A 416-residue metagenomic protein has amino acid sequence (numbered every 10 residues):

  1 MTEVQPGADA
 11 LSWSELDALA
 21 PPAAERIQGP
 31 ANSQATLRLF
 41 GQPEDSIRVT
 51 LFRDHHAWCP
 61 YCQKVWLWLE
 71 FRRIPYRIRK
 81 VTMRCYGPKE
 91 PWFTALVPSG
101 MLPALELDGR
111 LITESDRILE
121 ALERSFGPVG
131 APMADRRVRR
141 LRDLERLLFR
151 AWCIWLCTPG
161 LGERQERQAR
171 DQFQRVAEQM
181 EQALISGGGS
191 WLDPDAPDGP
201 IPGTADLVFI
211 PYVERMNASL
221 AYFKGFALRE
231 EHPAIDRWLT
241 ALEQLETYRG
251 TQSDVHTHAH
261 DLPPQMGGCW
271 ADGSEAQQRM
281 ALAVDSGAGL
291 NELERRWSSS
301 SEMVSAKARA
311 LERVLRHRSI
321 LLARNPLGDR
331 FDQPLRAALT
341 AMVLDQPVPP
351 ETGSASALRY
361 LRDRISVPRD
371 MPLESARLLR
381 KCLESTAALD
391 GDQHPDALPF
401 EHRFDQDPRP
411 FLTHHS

Functional and structural regions predicted by a protein language model:
M1-P197, A276-S416: GST-like domain detector, emphasizing the conserved glutathione-binding G-site in the N-terminal thioredoxin-like
G87, S99, L228-D236: Short, conserved loop/turn and helix-capping segments at secondary-structure boundaries that abut family-defining
S125-P128, S219, L245: Phosphate/oxyanion-binding loops and surfaces in catalytic or ligand/nucleic-acid-binding neighborhoods
V138-L147, P200-G203, T257-W270: Amphipathic alpha-helical surface "interface" segments used for docking/oligomerization or membrane association within
R167, A221-H232: Acidic, serine/threonine/proline-rich low-complexity intrinsically disordered regions
P197-A221, L242: GST superfamily/GST-like fold recognition
N217, Y248-M280: Extended amphipathic alpha-helical segments with heptad-repeat/coiled-coil character used for oligomerization, fusion
P233-T257: A recognition module on extended beta-rich or small alphabeta surfaces enriched in W/G with H and D/E
